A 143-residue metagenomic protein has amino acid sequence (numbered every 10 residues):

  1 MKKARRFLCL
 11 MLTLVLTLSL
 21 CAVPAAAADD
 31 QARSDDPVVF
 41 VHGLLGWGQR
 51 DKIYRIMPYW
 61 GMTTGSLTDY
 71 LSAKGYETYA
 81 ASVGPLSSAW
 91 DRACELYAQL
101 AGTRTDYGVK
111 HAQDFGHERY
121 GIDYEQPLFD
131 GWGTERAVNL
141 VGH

Functional and structural regions predicted by a protein language model:
M1-M11: Bacterial N-terminal signal peptides that target proteins for export
F7, P24-A26, R50: A generic structural micro-environment signature that highlights single residues at secondary-structure boundaries
M11-S19: Bacterial N-terminal signal peptides
L18-Q31: Sec-dependent signal peptide cleavage junction
A28-V141: N-terminal non-catalytic accessory region
